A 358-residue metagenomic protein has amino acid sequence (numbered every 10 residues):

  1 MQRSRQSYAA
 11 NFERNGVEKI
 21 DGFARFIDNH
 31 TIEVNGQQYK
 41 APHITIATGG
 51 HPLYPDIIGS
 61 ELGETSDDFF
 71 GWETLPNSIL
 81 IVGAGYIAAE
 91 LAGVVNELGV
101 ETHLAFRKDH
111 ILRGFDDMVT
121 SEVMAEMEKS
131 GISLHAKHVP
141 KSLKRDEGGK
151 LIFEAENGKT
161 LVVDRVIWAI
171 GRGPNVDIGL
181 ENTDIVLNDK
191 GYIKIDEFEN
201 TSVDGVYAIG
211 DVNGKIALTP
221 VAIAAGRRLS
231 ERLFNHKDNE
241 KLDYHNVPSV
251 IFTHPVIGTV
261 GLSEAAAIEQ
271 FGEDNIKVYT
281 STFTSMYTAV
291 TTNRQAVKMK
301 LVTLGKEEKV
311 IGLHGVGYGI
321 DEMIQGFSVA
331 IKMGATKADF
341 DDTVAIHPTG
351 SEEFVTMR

Functional and structural regions predicted by a protein language model:
M1-R5, G71, P76-L80, Y86-I152 (+2 more regions): Rossmann-like dinucleotide-binding cores of NAD(P)H-dependent redox enzymes
E18-D21, R25-I32, L98-E197, K237 (+2 more regions): A Rossmann-like FAD-binding core segment of flavoenzymes
E18-D21, R25-N29, E33-L62: Glycine/serine-rich phosphate-binding loop and adjoining beta1-alpha1 elements at the start of nucleotide-handling
A24, Y39-G49, I81-V82, T102 (+3 more regions): Short hydrophobic core segments
I46-A105, S133, E181-T183, L187-F198 (+1 more regions): Glycine-rich dinucleotide-binding loop and its adjacent helix/turn
H51-L53, V186-L187, H236-N246, D274-Y279: A short alpha-helix-loop-beta-strand transition element characteristic of N-terminal alpha/beta dinucleotide-binding
E61-P76, T160-H236: FAD-site-proximal beta/loop scaffold in flavoenzymes
T253-S263, I268-R358: Flexible, glycine-rich terminal cap/loop adjacent to redox cofactors in electron-transfer oxidoreductases
